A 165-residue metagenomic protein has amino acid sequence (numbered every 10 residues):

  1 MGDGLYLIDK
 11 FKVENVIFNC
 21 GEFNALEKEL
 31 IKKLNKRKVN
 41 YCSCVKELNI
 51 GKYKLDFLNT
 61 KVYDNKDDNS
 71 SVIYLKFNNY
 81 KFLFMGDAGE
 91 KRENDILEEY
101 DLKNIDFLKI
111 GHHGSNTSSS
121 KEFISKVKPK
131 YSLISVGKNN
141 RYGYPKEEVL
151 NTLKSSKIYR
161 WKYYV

Functional and structural regions predicted by a protein language model:
M1-V165: Non-globular, low-confidence helical/coil segments that flank catalytic cores
